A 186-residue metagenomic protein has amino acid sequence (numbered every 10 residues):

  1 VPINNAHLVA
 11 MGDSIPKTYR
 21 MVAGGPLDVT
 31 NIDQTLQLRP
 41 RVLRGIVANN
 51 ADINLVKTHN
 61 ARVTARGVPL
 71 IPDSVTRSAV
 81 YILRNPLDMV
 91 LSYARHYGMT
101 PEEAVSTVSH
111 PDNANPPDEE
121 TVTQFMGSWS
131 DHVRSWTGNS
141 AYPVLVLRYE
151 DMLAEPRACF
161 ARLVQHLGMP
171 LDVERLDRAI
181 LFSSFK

Functional and structural regions predicted by a protein language model:
V1, A6, V146-L171, A179: PAPS/PAP-binding and catalytic site of the sulfotransferase fold
V1-L147, R157: PAPS-dependent sulfotransferase catalytic domain
N60, A141, M152, G168 (+1 more regions): Residue-level marker of positions within ordered structural domains that often coincide with functionally constrained
R95, M99, Q165-D172, F185: Short, well-ordered loop/turn and helix-capping segments at boundaries between secondary-structure elements and domains
I180-K186: PAPS-dependent sulfotransferase catalytic core
